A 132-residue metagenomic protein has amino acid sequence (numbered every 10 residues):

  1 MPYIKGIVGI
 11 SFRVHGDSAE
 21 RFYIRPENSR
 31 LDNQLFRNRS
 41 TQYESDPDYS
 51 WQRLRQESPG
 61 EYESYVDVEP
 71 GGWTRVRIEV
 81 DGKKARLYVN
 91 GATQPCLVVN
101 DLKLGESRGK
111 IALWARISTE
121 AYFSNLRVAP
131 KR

Functional and structural regions predicted by a protein language model:
M1-Y49: Secretory/extracellular carbohydrate-interaction modules and structurally similar beta-sandwich "look-alikes"
Y3, Y65-G72: Extracellular/lumenal carbohydrate-interaction signature centered on repeated Trp-anchored short motifs
G9-S11, R86-Y88, R127: Beta-strand signatures of extracellular beta-sandwich domains
I10, Y62-V68, N100-D101, I111-L113: Beta-strand-rich interaction surfaces with strong enrichment in secreted/lumenal proteins
R53-G60: Short beta-strand and strand-turn-strand segments in soluble, beta-rich domains
E69-V89: Short tryptophan-centered beta-strand motifs in secreted/extracellular beta-sheet-rich domains of glycan-recognition
K83, N90-R108: Short, solvent-exposed beta-strand-to-loop segments that form ligand-recognition rims of beta-rich domains
L102-R132: Ligand-recognition surfaces built from glycine- and aromatic
